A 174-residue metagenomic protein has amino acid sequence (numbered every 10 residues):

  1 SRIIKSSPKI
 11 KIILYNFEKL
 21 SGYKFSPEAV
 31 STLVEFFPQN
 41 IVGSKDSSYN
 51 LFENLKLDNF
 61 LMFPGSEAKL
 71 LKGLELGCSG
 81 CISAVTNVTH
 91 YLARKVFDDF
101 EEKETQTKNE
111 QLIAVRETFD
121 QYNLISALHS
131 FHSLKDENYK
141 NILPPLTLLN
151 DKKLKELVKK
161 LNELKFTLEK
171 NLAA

Functional and structural regions predicted by a protein language model:
R2-I10, F17-Y122: Catalytic alpha/beta core domains of metabolic enzymes, predominantly
S26, Q121-I125, N150, L154: A structural signal for well-ordered alpha-helical scaffolds and beta->alpha junctions
L70, H129, V158: Short glycine-/small-residue-rich flexible loop motifs, especially phosphate/cofactor-binding loops
L74-E75, Q111-T147: Conserved short secondary-structure transition element at the edge of the structured enzyme core that lines
E137-N171: Flexible C-terminal active-site loop/helix
